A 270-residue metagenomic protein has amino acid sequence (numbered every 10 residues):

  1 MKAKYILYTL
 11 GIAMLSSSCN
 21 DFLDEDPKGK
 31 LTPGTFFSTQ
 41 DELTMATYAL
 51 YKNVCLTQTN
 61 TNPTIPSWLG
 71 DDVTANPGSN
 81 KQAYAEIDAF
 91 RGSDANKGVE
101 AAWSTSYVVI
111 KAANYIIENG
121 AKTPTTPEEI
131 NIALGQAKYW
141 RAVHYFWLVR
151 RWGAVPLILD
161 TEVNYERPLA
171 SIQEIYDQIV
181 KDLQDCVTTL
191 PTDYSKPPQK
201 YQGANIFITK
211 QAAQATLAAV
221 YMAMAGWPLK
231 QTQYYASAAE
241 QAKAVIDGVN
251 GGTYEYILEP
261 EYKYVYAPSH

Functional and structural regions predicted by a protein language model:
M1-K28: Bacterial Sec-dependent N-terminal signal peptides
C19-G70, E100, Y115, Q173: Acidic, glycine-rich segments characteristic of secretory precursors and extracytoplasmic regions
T44-Q58, G78-W152, N164-D177, D182-P198: Conserved, well-structured interaction surfaces
T61-P77, T192-Q211, G226-H270: Short, surface-exposed recognition loops and adjoining beta-strand edges that mediate ligand/DNA contacts, enriched
V149-R151, P156, Y194, A223-K230: Short coil/turn linking the two alpha-helices of tandem helical-hairpin repeats
